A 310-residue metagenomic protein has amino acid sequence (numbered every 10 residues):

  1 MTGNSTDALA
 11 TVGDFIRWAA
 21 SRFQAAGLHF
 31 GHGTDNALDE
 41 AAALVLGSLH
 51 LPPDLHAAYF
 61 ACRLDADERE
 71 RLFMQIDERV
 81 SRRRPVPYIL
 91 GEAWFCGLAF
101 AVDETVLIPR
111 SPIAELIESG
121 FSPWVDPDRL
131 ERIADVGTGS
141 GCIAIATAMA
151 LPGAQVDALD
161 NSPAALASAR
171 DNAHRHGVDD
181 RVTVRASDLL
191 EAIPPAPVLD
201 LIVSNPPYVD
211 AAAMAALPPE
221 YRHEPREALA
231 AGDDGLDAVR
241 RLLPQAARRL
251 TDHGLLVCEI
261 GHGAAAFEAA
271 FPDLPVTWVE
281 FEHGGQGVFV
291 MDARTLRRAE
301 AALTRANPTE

Functional and structural regions predicted by a protein language model:
M1-Q24, D128, P195, R297-E310: Short, low-complexity, intrinsically disordered N-terminal peptides in bacterial proteins
T2-C96: N-terminal auxiliary segments of SAM/dcSAM-dependent transferases
L9, G13, L38, D65-R69 (+4 more regions): Short, solvent-exposed loop/helix junctions and linker helices that flank or host conserved functional motifs
I16, A41, L72-F73, S140 (+4 more regions): A general structural signal for well-ordered alpha-helical segments in protein cores
A26-F30, G120-D128, G177, P194 (+1 more regions): Alpha-helix termini
Y59-C62, E70-P152, N161-S168, A186: SAM-dependent Rossmann-like transferase core, predominantly class I methyltransferases with a strong bias toward
E118, A154-Q155, L159-E310: S-adenosylmethionine
